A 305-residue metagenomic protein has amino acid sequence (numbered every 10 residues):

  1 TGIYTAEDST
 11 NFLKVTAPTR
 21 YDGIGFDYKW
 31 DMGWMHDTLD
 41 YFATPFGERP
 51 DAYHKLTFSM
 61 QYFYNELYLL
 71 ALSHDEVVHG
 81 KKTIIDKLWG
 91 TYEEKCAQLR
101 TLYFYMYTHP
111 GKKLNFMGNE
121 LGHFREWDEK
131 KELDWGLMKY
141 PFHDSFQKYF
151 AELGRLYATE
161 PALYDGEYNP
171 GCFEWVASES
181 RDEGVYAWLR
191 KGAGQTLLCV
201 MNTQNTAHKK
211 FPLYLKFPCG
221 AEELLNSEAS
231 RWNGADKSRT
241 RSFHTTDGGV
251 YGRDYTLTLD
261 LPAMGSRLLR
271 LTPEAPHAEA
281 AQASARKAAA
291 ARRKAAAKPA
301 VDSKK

Functional and structural regions predicted by a protein language model:
T1-K130, A158, Y164-L213, F217-N226 (+1 more regions): Conserved alpha/beta catalytic core and glycan-binding cleft of carbohydrate-active enzymes
T1-Y4, Y251, M264, A297-K305: Acidic/aromatic-lined carbohydrate-recognition and catalytic surfaces of CAZymes acting on diverse glycans
I85-C96, D134-D144, R253-T258: Active-site rim elements
L133, M138-Q147, E152-R155, P212-T245: C-terminal accessory region downstream of the catalytic core in glycan-modifying enzymes
M138-W175, C219, G265-L268: Aromatic- and carboxylate-lined catalytic core of secreted/periplasmic carbohydrate-active enzymes
L198, F243, D254, A278 (+2 more regions): Structural signature of nuclease core domains in nucleic-acid processing machines
T240-A281: C-terminal beta-strand-rich structural cap/linker in extracellular carbohydrate-active enzymes
E279-K305: Intrinsically disordered, polybasic Lys/Arg-rich low-complexity tracts
